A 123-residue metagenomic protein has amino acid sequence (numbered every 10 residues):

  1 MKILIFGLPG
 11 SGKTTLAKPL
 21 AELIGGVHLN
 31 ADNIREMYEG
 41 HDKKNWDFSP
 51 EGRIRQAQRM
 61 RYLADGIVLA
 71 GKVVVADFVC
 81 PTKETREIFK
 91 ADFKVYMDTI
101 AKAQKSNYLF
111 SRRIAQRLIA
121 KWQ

Functional and structural regions predicted by a protein language model:
K2: Walker A (P-loop) ATP-phosphate-binding motif of ABC ATPase nucleotide-binding domains
I5: Hydrophobic anchor at the beta1->P-loop junction of P-loop NTPases
L8: P-loop (Walker A) phosphate-binding loop of NTP-binding proteins
S11: ATP-binding Walker
T14: Walker A/P-loop
A17-L63: Conserved substrate/cofactor phosphate-moiety recognition/catalytic segment in nucleotide-dependent phosphotransferases
W46, E87-Q123: A glycine- and Lys/Arg-enriched "phosphate-lid" helix/loop adjacent to the NTP-binding pocket of small-molecule kinases
P50-K102: Glycine-rich phosphate-binding loop used to anchor ATP phosphates in small-molecule kinases, encompassing both
